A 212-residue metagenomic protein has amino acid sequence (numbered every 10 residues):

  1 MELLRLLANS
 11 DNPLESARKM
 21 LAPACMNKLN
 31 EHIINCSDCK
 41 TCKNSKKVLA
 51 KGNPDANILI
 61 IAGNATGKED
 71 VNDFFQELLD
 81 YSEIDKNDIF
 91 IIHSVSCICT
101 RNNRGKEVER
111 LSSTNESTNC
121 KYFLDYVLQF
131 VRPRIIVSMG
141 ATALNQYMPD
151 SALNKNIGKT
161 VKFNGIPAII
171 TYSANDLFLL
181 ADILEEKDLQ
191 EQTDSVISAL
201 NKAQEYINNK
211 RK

Functional and structural regions predicted by a protein language model:
E2-K212: A polyanion-binding, active-site-adjacent surface
